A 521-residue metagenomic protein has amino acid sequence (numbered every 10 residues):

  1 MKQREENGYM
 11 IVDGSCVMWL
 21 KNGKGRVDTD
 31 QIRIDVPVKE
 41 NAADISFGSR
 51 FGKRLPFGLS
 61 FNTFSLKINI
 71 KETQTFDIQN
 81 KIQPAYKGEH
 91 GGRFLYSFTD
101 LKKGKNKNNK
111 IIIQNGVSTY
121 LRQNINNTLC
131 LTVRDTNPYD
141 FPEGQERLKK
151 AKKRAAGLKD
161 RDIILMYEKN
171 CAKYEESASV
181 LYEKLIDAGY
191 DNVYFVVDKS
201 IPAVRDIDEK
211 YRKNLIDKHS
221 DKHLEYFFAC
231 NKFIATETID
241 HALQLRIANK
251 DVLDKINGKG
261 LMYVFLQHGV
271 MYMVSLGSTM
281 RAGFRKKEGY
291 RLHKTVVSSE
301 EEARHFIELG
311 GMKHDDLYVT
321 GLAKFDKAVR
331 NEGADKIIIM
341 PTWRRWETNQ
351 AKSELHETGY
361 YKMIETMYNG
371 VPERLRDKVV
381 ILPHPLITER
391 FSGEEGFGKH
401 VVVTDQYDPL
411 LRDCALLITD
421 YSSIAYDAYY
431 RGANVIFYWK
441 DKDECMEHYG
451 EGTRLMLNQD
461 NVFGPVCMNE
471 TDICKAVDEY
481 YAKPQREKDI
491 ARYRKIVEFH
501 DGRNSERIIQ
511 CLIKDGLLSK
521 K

Functional and structural regions predicted by a protein language model:
M1-I163, D187, H241, R246: Basic, ligand-binding patches in group-transfer machinery, especially extracytoplasmic/periplasmic segments
G14, W19-L20, I34, L55 (+2 more regions): Active-site and donor-binding regions of nucleotide-sugar-utilizing enzymes
P138-K150, Q267-L355, P385-T388, A482 (+3 more regions): A nucleotide-sugar donor-handling region in carbohydrate enzymes
K173-G189, L317-G393, C467-N469, H500 (+1 more regions): Conserved catalytic-core segment of nucleotide-activated headgroup transferases in glycan assembly
I216-F227, P385-Y426, R431: Donor nucleotide-activated moiety binding/catalytic core segment of transferases that use nucleotide-activated donors
L245-H268, L355-T366, G432-E444: A short, gly/pro- and small-residue-rich
K313-H314, G393-G396, S423-V497: Catalytic binding pocket for nucleotide-activated donors in carbohydrate/polymer assembly enzymes
D501-K521: C-terminal alpha-helical cap of glycosyltransferases
